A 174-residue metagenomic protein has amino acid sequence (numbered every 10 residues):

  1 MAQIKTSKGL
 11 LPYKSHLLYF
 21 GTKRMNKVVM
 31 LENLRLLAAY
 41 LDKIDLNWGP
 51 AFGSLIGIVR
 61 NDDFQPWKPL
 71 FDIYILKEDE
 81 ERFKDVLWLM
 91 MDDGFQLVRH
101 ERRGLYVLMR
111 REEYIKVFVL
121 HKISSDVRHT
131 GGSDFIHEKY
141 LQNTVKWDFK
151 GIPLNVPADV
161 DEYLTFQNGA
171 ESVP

Functional and structural regions predicted by a protein language model:
M1-I4, D85-L89: Non-catalytic N-terminal targeting/anchoring module and adjacent flexible stem/linker that precedes the structured
M1-M25, G169: Membrane-proximal basic amphipathic "stem/tether" segments
Y19, K23-A38, D42, L87-H137 (+2 more regions): Conserved catalytic core of two-metal-ion nucleotidyltransferases
A38-F71: Active-site nucleotide-donor binding segment shared across nucleotidyl transfer reactions
D62-R82, G151: Catalytic metal-binding acidic patch
K77-D79, H121, V160: A mature extracytoplasmic/lumenal domain signature
A170-P174: Charged phosphate-binding loop/patch that engages nucleotide di/tri-phosphates or the phosphate backbone of nucleic
